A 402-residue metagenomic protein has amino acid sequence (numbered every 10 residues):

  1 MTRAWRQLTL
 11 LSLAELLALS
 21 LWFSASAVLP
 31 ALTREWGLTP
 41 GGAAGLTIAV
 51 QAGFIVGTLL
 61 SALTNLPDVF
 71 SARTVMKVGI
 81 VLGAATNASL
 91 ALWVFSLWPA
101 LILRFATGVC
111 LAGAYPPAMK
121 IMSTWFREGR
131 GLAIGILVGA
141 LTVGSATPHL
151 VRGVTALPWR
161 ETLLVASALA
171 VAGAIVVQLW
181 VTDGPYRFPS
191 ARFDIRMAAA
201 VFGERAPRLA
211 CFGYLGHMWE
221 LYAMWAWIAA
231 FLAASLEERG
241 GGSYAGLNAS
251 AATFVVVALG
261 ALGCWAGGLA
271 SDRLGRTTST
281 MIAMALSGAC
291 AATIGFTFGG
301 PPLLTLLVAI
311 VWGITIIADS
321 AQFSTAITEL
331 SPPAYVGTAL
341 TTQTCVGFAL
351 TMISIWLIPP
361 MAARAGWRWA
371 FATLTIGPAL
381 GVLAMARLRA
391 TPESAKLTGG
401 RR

Functional and structural regions predicted by a protein language model:
L16, T86, W98-G113, P302-A318: Hydrophobic core of transmembrane alpha-helices in multi-pass small-molecule transporters, especially MFS/SLC-type
A25-S26, A206-A261, S324, S354: Extracytoplasmic gate region of multi-pass secondary transporters
T58-S96, S271: Conserved MFS/SLC helix-loop-helix module at the cytosolic interface between two early adjacent transmembrane helices
T74-A88, T278-T293, A372: Structural signature of the two symmetry-related core transmembrane helices
L103-G139: Cytoplasmic helix-loop-helix junction between adjacent transmembrane helices in 12-TM secondary transporters
E128, I136-V181: Helix-loop-helix hairpin linking two adjacent transmembrane segments in secondary transporters
L179-A200, S394-R401: Flexible cytoplasmic inter-helical loops of multi-pass small-molecule transporters
L274-A326: C-terminal transmembrane helical hairpin of 12-TM major facilitator-type secondary transporters
